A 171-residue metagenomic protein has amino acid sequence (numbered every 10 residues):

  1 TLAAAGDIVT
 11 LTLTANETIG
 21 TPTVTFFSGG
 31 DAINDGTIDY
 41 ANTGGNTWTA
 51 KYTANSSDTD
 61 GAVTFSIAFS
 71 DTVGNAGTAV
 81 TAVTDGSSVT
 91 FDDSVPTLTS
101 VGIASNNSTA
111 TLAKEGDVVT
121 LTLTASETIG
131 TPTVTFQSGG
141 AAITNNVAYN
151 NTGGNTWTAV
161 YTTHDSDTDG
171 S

Functional and structural regions predicted by a protein language model:
T1-A5, L98-E115: Extracellular ectodomain segments of secreted/surface proteins
A5, T21-T59, T64-S66, V73 (+3 more regions): Extracellular beta-sheet repeat scaffolds used for adhesion and glycan interaction
D7-L11, D117-L121: Structural beta-strand segments of beta-rich domains
A15-T21, S126-T131: Short proline/glycine-enriched turn/loop motifs at strand-loop junctions of beta-rich domains
N16, N55, D92, S126 (+1 more regions): Residue-level recognition of the GNAT/N-acetyltransferase active site
D71-N75, F91: Short, surface-exposed linear patches
V83-A104: Flexible, low-complexity linkers/stalks enriched in Thr/Pro that connect modular domains
